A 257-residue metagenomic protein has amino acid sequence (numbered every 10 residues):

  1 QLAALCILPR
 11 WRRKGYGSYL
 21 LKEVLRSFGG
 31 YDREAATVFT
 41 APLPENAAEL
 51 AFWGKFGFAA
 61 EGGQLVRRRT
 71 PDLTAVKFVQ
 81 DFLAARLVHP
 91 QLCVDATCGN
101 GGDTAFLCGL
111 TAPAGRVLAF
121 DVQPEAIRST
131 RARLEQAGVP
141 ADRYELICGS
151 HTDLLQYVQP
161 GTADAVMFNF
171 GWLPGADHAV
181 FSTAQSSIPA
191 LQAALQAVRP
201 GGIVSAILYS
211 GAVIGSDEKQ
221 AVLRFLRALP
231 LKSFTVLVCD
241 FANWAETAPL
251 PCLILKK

Functional and structural regions predicted by a protein language model:
Q1-P9: Conserved acetyl-CoA binding element of GNAT-fold acetyltransferases
I7, R13-S27, K55: Conserved acetyl-CoA-binding loop-helix of GNAT-fold acetyltransferases
R12, V38-L50: Conserved beta-strand-loop-alpha-helix junction that forms the acyl-donor binding cleft
Y19-T37, A59, A193: Conserved acyl-CoA
R68-Q91: S-adenosyl-L-methionine
N100-P113: Conserved SAM-binding loop of SAM-dependent methyltransferases across substrates and taxa, primarily the Class I
R128-P160: S-adenosyl-L-methionine
G215-K257: Class I S-adenosyl-L-methionine
